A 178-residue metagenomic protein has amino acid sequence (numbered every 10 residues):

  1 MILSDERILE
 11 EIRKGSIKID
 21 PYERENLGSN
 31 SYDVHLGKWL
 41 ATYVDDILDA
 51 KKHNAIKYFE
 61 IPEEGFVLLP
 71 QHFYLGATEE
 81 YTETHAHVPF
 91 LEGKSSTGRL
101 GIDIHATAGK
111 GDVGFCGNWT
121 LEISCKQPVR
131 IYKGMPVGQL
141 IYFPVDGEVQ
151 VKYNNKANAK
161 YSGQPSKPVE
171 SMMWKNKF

Functional and structural regions predicted by a protein language model:
M1-F178: DUTPase catalytic domain/fold
